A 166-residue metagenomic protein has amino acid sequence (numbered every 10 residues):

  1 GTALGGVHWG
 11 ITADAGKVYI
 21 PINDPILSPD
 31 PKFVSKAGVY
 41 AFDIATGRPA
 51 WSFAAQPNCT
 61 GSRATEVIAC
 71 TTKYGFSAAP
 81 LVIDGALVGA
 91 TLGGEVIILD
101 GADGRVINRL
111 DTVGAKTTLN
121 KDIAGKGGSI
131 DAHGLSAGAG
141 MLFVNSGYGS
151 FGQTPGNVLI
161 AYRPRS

Functional and structural regions predicted by a protein language model:
G1-H8, T12-Y19, N23-S77, L81-S166: Extracytoplasmic/lumenal domain signature
